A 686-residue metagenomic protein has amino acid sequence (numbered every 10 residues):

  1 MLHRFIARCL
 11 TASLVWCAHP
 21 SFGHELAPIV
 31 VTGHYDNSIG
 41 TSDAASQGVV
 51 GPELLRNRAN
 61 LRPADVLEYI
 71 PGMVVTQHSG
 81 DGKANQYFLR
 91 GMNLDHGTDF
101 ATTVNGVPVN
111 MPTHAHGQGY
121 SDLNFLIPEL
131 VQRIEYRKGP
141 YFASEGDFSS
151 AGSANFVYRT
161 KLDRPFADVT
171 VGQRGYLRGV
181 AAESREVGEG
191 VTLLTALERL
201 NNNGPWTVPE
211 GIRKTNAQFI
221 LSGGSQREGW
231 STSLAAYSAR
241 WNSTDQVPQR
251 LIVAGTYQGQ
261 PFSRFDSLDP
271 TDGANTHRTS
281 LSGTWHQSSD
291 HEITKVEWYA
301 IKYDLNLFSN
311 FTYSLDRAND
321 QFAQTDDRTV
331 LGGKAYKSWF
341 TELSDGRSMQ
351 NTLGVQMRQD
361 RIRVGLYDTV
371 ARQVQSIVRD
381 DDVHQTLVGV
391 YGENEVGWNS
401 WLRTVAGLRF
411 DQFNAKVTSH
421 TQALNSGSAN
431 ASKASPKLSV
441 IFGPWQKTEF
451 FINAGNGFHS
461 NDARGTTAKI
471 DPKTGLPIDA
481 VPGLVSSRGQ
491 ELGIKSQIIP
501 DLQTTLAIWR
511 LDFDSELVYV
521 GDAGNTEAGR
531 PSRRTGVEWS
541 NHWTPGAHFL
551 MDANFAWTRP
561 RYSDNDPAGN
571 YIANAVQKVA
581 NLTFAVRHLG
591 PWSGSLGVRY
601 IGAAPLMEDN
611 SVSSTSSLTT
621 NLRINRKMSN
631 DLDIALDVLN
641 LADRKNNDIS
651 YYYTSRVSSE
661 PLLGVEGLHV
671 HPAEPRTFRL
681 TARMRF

Functional and structural regions predicted by a protein language model:
I39, A64, E68-M111: Extracytoplasmic beta-strand/coil segments of soluble accessory domains associated with Gram-negative outer-membrane
L55, A603, R626-F686: C-terminal beta-signal and adjacent terminal beta-strands/loops of Gram-negative outer-membrane beta-barrel proteins
P108-K138, V157, A254, V481: Short acidic/polar hinge/loop motifs at secondary-structure boundaries that mediate gating or recognition
E135-A143, G152-R185, G204-T207, G483 (+1 more regions): Short strand-turn segments of transmembrane beta-barrel domains in outer membranes, especially the first one or two
Q173-N201, W206-Q246, D272-H291, W339 (+3 more regions): Transmembrane beta-barrel wall of Gram-negative outer-membrane proteins
Q226-Y237, A274-H420, I441-W445, I498-I508 (+1 more regions): Face-selective signature of the C-terminal outer-membrane beta-barrel domain
H286, I293-F311, G443-G457, V481-A547 (+3 more regions): Membrane-embedded beta-barrel scaffold of Gram-negative outer-membrane proteins
Y336-F340, T404, T505-F513, A528-E608 (+1 more regions): Gram-negative outer-membrane beta-barrel transporters
